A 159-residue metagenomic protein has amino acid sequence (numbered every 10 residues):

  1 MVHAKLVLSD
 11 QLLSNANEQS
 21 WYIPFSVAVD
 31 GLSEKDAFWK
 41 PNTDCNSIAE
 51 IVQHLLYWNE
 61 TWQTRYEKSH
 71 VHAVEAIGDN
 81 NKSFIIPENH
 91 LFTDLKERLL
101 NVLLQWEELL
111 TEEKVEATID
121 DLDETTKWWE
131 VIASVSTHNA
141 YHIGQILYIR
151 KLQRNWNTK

Functional and structural regions predicted by a protein language model:
V2-Y22, S26-V29, E34-N80, D120-K159: Short, contiguous alpha-helical
S83-D120, E130-V135: Acidic/histidine-rich alpha-helical segments that form the ligand environment of transition-metal centers
